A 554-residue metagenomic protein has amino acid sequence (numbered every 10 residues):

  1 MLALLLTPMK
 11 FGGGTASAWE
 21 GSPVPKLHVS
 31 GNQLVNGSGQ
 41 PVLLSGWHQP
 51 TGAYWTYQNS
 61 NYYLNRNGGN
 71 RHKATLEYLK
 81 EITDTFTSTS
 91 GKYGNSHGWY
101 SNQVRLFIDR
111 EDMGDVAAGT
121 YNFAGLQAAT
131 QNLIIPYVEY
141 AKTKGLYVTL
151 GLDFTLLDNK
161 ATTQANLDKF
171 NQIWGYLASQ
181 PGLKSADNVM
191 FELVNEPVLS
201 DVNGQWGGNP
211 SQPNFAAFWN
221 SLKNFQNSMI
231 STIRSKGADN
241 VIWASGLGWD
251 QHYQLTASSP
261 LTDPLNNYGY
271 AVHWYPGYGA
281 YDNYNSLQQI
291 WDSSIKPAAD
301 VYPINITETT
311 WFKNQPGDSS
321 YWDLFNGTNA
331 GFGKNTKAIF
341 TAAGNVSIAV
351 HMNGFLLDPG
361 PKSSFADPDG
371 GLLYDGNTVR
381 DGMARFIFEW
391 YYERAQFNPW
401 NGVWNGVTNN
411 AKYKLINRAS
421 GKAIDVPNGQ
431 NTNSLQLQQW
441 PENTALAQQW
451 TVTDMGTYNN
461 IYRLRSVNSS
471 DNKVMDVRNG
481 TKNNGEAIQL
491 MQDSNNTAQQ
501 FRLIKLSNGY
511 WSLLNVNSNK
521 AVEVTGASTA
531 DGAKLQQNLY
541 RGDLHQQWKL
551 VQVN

Functional and structural regions predicted by a protein language model:
M1-L2: Sec-dependent N-terminal signal peptides
L5-T15: C-terminal segment of classical bacterial N-terminal signal peptides
G13-A18, N554: Low-complexity, acidic Ser/Thr/Pro-rich repeat tracts that form intrinsically disordered stalk/linker regions of very
S17-Q103: N-terminal carbohydrate-binding accessory modules
K26-L27, T51, W55-R71, Q164-M190 (+2 more regions): Extracellular glycoside hydrolase catalytic/binding regions
L34, N405-N431, Q449-K482, Q500-T529 (+1 more regions): Extracellular glycan-recognition/adhesion modules and their associated mucin-like linkers
N70-Q103, G114, G119-D153, D158-L193 (+1 more regions): An active-site-proximal structural segment forming one wall of the substrate-binding cleft that immediately precedes
D112-D115, L156-K160, Q251-H252, K313-P316: Short, solvent-exposed loop/turn segments at secondary-structure junctions
